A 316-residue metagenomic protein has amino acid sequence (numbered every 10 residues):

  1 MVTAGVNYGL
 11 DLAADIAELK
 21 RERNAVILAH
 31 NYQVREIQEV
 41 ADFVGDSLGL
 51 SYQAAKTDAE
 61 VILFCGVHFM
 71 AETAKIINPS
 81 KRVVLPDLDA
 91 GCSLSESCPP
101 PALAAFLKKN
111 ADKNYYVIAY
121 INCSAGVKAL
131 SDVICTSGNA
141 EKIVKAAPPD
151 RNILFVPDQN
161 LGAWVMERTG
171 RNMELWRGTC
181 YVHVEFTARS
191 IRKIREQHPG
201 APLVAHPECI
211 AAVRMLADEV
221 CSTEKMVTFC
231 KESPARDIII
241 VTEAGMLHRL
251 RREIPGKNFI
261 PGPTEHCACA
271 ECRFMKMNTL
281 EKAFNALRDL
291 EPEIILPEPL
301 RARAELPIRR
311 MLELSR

Functional and structural regions predicted by a protein language model:
M1-I240, L247-H248, R252-P261, H266-R316: Active-site loop-to-helix "anion-binding N-cap" substructures in soluble metabolic enzymes
